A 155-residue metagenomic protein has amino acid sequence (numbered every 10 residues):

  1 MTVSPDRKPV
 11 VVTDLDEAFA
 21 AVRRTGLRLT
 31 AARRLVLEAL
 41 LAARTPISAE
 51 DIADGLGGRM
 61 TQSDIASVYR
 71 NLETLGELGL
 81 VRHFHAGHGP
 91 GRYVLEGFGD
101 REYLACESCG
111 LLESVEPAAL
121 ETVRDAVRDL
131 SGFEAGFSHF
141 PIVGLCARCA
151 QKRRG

Functional and structural regions predicted by a protein language model:
M1-T13: Short, intrinsically disordered or compositionally biased N-terminal tails of bacterial proteins
T13-G26: Short, Lys/Arg-enriched N-terminal segment that forms or immediately precedes the first helix of a structured domain
R34-A39: Pre-recognition alpha-helix immediately N-terminal to the DNA-recognition helix within helix-turn-helix or winged-helix
A42-S48: Short capping segments at the starts of secondary-structure elements
D51-G57: A short acidic, leucine-rich amphipathic alpha-helix
V68-L78: Basic amphipathic alpha-helical segments that dock to polyanions
E77-G155: Non-DNA-binding regulatory cores of transcription-related proteins, predominantly C-terminal effector-binding
